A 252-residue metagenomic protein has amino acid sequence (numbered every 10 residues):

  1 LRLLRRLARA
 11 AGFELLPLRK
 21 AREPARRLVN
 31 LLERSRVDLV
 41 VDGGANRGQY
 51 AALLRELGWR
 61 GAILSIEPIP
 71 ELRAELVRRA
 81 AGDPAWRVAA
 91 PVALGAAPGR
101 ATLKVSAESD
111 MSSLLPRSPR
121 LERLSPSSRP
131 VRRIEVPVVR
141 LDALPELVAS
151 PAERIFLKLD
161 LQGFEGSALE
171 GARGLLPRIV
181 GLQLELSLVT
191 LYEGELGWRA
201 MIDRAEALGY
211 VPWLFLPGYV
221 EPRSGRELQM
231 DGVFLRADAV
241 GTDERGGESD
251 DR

Functional and structural regions predicted by a protein language model:
L1-R252: Phosphate/nucleotide-binding beta-alpha loop and adjacent structural elements of enzyme active sites
